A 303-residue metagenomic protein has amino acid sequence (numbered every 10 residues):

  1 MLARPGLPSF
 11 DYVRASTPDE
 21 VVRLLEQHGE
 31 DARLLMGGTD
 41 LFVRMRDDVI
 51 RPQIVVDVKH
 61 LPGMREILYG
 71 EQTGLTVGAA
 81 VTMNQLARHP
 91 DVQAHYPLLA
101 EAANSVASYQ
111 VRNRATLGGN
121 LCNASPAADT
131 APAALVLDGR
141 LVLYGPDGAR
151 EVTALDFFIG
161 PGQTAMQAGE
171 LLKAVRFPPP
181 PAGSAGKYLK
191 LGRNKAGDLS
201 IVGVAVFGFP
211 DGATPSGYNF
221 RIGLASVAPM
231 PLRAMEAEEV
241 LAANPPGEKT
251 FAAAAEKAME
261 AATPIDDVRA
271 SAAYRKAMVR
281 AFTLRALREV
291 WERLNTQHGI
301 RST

Functional and structural regions predicted by a protein language model:
M1-T303: C-terminal structural segment of proteins
